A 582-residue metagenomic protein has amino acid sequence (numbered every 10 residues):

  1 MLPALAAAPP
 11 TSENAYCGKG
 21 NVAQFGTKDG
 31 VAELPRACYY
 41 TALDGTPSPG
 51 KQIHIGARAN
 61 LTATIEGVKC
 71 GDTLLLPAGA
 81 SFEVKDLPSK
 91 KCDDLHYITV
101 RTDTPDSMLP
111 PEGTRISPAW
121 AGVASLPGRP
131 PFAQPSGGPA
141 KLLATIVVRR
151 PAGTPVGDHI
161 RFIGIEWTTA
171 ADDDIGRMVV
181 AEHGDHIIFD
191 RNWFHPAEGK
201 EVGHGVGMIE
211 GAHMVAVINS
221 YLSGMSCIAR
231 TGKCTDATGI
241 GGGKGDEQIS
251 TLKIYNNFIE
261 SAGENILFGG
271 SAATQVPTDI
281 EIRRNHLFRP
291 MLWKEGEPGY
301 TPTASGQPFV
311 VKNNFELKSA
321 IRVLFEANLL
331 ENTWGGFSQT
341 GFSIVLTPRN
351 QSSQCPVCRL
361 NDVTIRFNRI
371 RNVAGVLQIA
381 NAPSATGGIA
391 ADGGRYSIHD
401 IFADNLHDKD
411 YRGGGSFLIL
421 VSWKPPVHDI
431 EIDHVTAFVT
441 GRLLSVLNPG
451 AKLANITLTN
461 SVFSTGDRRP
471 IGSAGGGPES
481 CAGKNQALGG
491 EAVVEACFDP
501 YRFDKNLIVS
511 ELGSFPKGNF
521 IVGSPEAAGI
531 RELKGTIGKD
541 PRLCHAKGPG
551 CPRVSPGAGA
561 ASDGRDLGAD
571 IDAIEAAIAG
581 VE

Functional and structural regions predicted by a protein language model:
L2-P9: Bacterial Sec-dependent signal peptides at the C-terminal "C-region" and cleavage site
P9-K51, S117-S125, R129, P135-A140 (+1 more regions): Acidic, glycine- and Ser/Thr-rich low-complexity intrinsically disordered tracts in extracellular/secreted proteins
D44, L61-V68, F82-C92, I146 (+2 more regions): Short, T/G/N/S-enriched strand-turn elements that build extracellular solenoid repeat scaffolds
G45-S48, G67-V68, K91-D94, G153-P155 (+3 more regions): Extracellular/periplasmic catalytic domains that process cell-envelope and extracellular macromolecules
K51-A57, T64-E83, Y97-P105, F162 (+2 more regions): Glycine-rich repeat segments that build the extracellular carbohydrate-interaction surface of secreted and virion
E83, C92-I175, R191, E198 (+1 more regions): Right-handed parallel beta-helix/beta-spiral solenoid domain characteristic of secreted/periplasmic
L95-I98, S136-A152, D172-V180, G199-I209 (+8 more regions): Extracellular beta-strand/beta-solenoid scaffold signature
Y97, D158-T169, D185-E198, A212-I228 (+12 more regions): Right-handed parallel beta-helix
